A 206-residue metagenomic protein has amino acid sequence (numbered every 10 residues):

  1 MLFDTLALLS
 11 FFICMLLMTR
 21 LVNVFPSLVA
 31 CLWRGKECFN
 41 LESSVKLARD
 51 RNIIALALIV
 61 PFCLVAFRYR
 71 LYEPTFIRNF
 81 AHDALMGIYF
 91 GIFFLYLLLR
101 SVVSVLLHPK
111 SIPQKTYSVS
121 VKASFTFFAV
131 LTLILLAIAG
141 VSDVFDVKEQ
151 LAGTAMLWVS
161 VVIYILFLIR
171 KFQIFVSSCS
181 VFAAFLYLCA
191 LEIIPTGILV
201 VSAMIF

Functional and structural regions predicted by a protein language model:
M1-D4, R68-G87, G140-A152, V201-F206: Helix-coil boundary and interhelical linker segments in multi-pass alpha-helical membrane proteins
M1-L9, V45-A57, A183-A190: Alpha-helical transmembrane segments and their helix-start/interface "positive-inside/aromatic belt" motifs in integral
M1-S27, L99: Hydrophobic alpha-helical membrane-embedded segments
I13-C14, W33-C38, V159-L168: Alpha-helical transmembrane segments and their membrane-interface exit regions
R20-K115: Selected alpha-helical membrane-embedding segments in polytopic membrane proteins
I88-G153: Membrane-proximal helix-loop-helix units in multi-pass membrane proteins
L136-F206: Terminal transmembrane helical module of multi-pass membrane proteins
